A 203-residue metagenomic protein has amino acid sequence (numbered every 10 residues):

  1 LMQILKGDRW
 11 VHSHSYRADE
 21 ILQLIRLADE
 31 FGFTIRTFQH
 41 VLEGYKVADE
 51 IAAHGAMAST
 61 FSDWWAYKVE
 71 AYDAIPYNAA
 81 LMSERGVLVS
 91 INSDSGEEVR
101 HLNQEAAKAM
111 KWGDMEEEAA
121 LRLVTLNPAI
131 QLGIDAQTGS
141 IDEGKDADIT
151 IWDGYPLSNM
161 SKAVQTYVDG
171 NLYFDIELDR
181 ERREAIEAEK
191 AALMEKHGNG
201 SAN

Functional and structural regions predicted by a protein language model:
L1-T37, K162, V168, K196-S201: Polyanionic/metal-chelating signatures
W10, D49-A52, A56-W152, L172: His/Asp/Glu-enriched, well-ordered alpha-helical/loop segment that forms or immediately abuts the divalent-metal
S13-R17, Q39-E43, V69-I75: A general structural motif
A18-L22, V41-A48, E98-V99: Active-site environment of divalent metal-dependent phosphoester hydrolases
I21-D29, V47-A52, A106: Distinct, well-ordered alpha-helical segments
F33-H40, M57-S62: Short hydrophobic/aromatic-enriched beta-strand-loop microsegments
E143-I186: C-terminal cap of metal-dependent C-N hydrolases
E177-N203: Intein/HINT protein-splicing elements and their conserved insertion hotspots or analogous self-processing inserts
